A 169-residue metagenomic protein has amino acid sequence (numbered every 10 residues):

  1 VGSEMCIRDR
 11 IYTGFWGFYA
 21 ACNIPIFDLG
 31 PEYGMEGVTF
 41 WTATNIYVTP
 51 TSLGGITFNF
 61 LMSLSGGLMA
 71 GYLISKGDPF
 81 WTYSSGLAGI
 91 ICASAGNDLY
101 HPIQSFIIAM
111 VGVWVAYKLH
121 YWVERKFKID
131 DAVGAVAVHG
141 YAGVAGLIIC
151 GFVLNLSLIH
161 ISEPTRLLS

Functional and structural regions predicted by a protein language model:
V1-I7, I159-S169: Single conserved hydrophobic/aromatic residue that forms the stacking wall/gate of nucleotide- or nucleobase-binding
S3, R8-I26, G30-G67: Core mid-bundle transmembrane helix pairs that form the ion/substrate translocation pathway in diverse multi-pass
I11-W16, A20, F60-Y72, K76 (+5 more regions): Transmembrane alpha-helical segments of multi-pass membrane transport proteins and ion-pumping complexes
Y19, S85, H139: Divalent metal-coordination and catalytic microenvironments
L53-G55, I74-W81: Short, amphipathic, aromatic/basic-enriched membrane-interface segments that mark the entry/exit of transmembrane
T57, L61, T82-Y83, F106-M110 (+1 more regions): Hydrophobic alpha-helical transmembrane segments
P79-L87, G134: Cytoplasmic-side transmembrane-helix entry/capping segments in multi-pass membrane proteins
P102-I108, V123-G134: A cytosolic-side transmembrane-helix exit/cap motif
